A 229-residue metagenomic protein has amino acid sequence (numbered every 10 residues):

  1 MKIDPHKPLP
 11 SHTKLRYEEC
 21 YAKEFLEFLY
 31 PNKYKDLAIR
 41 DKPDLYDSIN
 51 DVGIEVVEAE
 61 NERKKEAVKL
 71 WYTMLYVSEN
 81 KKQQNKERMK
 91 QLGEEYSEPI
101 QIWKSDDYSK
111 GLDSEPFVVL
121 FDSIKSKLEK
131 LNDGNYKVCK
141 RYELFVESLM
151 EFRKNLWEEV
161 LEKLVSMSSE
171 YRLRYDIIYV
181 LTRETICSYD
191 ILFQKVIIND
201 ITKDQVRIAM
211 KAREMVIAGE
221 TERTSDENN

Functional and structural regions predicted by a protein language model:
M1-A38, V57-N229: Metal-dependent nuclease catalytic core centered on acidic motifs
D41: Beta-rich catalytic cores
L45, V52-E58: Conserved catalytic cores of phosphodiester-cleaving nucleases, focusing on short active-site segments
S48-I49, T182: Short acidic-glycine loop/turn motifs at beta-strand connectors
I49-N50, V77: Short amphipathic alpha-helical patches
